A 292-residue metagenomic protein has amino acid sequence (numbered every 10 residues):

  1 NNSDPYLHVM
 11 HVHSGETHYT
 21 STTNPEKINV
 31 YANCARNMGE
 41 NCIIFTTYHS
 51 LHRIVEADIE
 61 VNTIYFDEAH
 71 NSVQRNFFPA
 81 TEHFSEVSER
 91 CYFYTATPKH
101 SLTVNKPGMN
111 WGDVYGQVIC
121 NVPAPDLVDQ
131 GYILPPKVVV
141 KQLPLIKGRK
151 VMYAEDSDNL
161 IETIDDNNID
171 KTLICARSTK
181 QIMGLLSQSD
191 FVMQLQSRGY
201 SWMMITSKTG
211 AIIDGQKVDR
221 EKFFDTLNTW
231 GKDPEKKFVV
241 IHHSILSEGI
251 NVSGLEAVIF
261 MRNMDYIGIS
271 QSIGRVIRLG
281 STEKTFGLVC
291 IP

Functional and structural regions predicted by a protein language model:
N1, V12, D170-S178, I205: Conserved RecA-like ASCE P-loop NTPase motor core of nucleic-acid helicases/translocases
N1-E26: Conserved helix-turn-beta segment of the N-terminal RecA-like "Helicase ATP-binding" lobe in SF1/SF2 helicases
N29-T81, H242-S244: Conserved RecA-like ASCE ATPase "motif II neighborhood" in helicase/translocase motors
I44-T47, E89-A96, V239-H242: Structural recognition of the conserved hydrophobic beta-strand(s) that form the central parallel beta-sheet of P-loop
N71, S207-P292: Conserved RecA-like P-loop NTPase helicase motor core
N71-I133: Post-DEXD/H (motif II) to motif III coupling segment of the RecA-like Helicase ATP-binding lobe
G116-S189: Conserved interdomain linker/interface between the two RecA-like ATPase lobes of SF2 helicase motors
T179-T206: Conserved helicase motor "Helicase C" RecA-like lobe of SF1/SF2 P-loop NTPases
